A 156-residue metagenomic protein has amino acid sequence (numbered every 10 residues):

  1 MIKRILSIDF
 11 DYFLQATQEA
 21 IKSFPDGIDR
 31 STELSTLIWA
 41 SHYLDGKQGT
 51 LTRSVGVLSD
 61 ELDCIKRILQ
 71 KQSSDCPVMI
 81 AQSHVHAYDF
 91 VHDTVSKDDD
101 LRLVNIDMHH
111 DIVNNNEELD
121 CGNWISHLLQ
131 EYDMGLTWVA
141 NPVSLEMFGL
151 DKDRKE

Functional and structural regions predicted by a protein language model:
I2-K155: Conserved alpha-helical scaffold segments that buttress catalytic/binding sites
